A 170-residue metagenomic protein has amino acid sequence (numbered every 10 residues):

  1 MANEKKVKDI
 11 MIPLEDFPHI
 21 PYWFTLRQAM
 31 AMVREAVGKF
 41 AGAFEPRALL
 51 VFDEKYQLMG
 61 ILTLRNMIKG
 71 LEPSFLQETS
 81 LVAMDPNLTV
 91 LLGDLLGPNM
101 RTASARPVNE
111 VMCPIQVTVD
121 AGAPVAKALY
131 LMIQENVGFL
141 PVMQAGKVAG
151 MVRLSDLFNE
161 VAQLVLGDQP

Functional and structural regions predicted by a protein language model:
M1-P170: Tandem CBS (Cystathionine beta-synthase) repeat/Bateman regulatory domains
